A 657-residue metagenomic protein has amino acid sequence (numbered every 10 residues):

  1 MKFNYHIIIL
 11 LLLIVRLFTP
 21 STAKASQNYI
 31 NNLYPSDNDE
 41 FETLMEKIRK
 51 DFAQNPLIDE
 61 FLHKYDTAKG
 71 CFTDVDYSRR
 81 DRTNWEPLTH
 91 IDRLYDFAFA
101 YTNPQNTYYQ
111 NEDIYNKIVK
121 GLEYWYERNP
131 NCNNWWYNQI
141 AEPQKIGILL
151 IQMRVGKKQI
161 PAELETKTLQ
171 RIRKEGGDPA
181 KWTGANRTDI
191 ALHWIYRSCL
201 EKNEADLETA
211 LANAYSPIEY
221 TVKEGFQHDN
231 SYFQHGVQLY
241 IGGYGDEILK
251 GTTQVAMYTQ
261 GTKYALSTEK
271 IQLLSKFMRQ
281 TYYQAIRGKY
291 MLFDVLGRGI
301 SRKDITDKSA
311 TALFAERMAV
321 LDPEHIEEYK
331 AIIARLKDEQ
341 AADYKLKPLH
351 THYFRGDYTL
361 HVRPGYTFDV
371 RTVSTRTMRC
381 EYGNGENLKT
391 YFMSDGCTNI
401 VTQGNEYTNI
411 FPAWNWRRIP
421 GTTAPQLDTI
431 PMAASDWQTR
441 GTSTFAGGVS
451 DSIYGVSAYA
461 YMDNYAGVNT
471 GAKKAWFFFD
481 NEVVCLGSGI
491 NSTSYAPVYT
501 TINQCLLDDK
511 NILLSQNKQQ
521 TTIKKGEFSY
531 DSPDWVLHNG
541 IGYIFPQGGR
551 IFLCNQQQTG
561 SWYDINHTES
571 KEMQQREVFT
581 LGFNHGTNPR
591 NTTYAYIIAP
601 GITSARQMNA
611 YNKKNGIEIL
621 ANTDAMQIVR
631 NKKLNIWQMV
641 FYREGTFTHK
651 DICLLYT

Functional and structural regions predicted by a protein language model:
M1-Q27: Bacterial Sec-dependent N-terminal signal peptides
A25-L88: Low-complexity, Ser/Thr/Pro/Gly-enriched N-terminal "stalk/linker" regions
S26-Q27, F41, I58, A162-E165 (+2 more regions): Short amphipathic alpha-helical segments that mediate assembly, nucleic-acid/protein binding, or membrane association
Q27-N31, P35, K117, G487-N491: N-terminal functional module detector in eukaryotic proteins
N28, N32, S36-D39, T43 (+7 more regions): Alpha-helix boundary/N-cap detector
N31-E42, R82-I91, N131-N138, H193 (+2 more regions): Short N-terminal helix-initiation segments at or just after the protein's N-terminus
L62-R302: Aromatic-lined, polymer-binding surfaces characteristic of secreted/periplasmic polysaccharide-degrading enzymes
V255-L655: Extended polysaccharide-engagement surfaces of secreted carbohydrate-active enzymes
